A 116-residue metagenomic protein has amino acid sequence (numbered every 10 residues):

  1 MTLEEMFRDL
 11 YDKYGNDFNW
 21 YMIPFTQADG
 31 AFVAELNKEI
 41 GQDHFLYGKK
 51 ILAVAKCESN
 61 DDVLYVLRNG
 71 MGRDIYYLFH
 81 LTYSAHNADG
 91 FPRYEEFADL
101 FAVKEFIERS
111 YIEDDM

Functional and structural regions predicted by a protein language model:
L3-K50: Negatively charged, low-complexity tracts enriched in Asp/Glu with abundant Ser/Thr
E4-E5, E35, E39, E58 (+3 more regions): Glutamate identity and glutamate-enriched acidic tracts
D17, D43, E58-D61, D114: Short secondary-structure junctions and interdomain/linker hinges
F18, G30, G70, A88 (+1 more regions): Short linear motifs in intrinsically disordered/low-complexity regions
A28-A34, A53-A55, A85-A88, A98 (+1 more regions): A sequence-composition feature that detects small, non-aromatic residues
F45-E95: Amphipathic protein-protein interaction modules
T82-M116: Ampiphathic alpha-helical segments that act as solvent-exposed interaction surfaces
